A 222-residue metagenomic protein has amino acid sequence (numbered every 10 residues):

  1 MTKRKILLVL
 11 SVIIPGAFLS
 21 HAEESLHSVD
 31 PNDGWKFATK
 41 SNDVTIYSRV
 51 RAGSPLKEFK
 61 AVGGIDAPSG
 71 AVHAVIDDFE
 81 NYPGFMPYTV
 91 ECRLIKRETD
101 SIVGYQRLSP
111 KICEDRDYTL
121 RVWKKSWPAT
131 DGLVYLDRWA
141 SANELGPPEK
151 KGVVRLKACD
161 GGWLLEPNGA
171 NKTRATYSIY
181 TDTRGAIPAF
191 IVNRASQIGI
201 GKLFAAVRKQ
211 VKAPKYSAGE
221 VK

Functional and structural regions predicted by a protein language model:
M1-L8: Bacterial N-terminal signal peptides that target proteins for export
V9-A17: Bacterial N-terminal signal peptides
F18-A22: Sec/Tat signal peptide C-region and signal peptidase I cleavage site
E23-K222: Eukaryotic helix-grip
